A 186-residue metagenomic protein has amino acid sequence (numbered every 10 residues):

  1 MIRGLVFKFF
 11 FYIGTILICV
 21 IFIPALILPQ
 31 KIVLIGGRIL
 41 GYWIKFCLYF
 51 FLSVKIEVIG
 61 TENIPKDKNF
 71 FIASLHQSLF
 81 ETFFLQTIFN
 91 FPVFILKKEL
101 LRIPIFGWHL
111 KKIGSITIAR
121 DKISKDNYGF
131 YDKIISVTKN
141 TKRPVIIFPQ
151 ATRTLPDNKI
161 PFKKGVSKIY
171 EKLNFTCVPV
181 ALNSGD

Functional and structural regions predicted by a protein language model:
M1-K55: N-terminal membrane-anchoring alpha-helices
T15-P29, L34, R38, K66-I123: Catalytic core of membrane glycerolipid acyltransferases/transacylases, capturing the structured, soluble-facing
F51-I59, N127-G129, D186: Short gly/ser/thr-rich secondary-structure transition/capping motifs
N69-F71, K142-F148, T176: Residue-level preference for the first positions of well-ordered beta-strands
H76-S78, Q150-T154: Short glycine-rich anion-binding loops that position phosphate/pyrophosphate groups of nucleotides and phosphorylated
F106-G107, P144, L155-D186: A cross-family acyltransferase "interaction/gating" segment
K111, S115-K142: A membrane-cytosol interface segment of integral membrane proteins
